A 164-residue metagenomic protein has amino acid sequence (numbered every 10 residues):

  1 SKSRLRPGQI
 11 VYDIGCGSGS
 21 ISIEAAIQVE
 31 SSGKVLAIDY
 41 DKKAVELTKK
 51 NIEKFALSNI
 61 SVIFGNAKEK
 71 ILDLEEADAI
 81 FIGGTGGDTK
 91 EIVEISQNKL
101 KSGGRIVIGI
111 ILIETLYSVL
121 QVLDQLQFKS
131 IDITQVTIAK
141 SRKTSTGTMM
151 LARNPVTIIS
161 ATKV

Functional and structural regions predicted by a protein language model:
G8-G17: Conserved class I S-adenosyl-L-methionine
S18-S31: Conserved SAM-binding loop of SAM-dependent methyltransferases across substrates and taxa, primarily the Class I
S32-L36: Short beta-strand element of Class I
I38-E76: S-adenosyl-L-methionine
D39-K43, G84, D88, I111: Short beta->alpha hinge that forms the Motif I/post-I loop of the SAM-binding pocket
E75-G84: Short SAM/SAH-binding signature in class I
G87-I95: A short, conserved alpha-helix within the catalytic core of class I
I95-T157: C-terminal substrate-binding/active-site "lid" region of AdoMet-derived donor-dependent transferases
